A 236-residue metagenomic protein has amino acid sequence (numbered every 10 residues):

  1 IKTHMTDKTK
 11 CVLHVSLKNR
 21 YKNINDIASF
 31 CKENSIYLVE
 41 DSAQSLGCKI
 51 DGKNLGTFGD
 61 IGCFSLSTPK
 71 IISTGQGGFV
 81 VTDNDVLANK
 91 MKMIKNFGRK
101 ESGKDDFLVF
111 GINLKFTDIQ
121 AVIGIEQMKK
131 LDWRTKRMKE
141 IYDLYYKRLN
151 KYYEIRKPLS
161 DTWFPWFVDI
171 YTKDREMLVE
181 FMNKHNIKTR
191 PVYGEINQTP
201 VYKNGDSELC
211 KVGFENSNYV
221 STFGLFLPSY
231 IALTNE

Functional and structural regions predicted by a protein language model:
I1-T74, F79-V81, V86: Active-site phosphate-binding strand-loop segment of PLP-dependent enzymes
T3, D7, C11-V15, R20 (+3 more regions): PLP-dependent aminotransferase class I/II
